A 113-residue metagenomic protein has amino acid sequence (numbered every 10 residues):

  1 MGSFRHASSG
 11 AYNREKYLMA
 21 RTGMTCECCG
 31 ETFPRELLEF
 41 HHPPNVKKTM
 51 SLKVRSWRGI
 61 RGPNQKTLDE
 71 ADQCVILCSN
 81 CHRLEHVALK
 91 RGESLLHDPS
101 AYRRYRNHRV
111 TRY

Functional and structural regions predicted by a protein language model:
M1-H6, P44: BZIP DNA-binding basic region
H6, R104-Y113: Positively charged, low-complexity intrinsically disordered regions
H6-G10, R58-R61: Short gly/ser/thr-rich secondary-structure transition/capping motifs
N13-P44, D72-N80: Short cysteine-rich loop/turn motifs with clustered Cys
T22, L68, R109-Y113: DEDD superfamily 3′-5′ metal-dependent exonuclease/proofreading module
E31-Q73, E85, L89-R106: Histidine-centered nuclease catalytic patch
